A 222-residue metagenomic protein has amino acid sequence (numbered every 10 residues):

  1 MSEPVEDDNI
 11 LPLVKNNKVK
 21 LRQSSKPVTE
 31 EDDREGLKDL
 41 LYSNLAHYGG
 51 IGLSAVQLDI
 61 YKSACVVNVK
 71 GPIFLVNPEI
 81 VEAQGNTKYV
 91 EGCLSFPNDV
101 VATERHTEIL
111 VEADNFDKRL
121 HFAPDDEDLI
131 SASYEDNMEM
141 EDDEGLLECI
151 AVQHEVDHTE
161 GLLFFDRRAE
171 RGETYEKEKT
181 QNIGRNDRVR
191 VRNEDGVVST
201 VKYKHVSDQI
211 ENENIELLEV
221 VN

Functional and structural regions predicted by a protein language model:
M1-N222: Positively charged
